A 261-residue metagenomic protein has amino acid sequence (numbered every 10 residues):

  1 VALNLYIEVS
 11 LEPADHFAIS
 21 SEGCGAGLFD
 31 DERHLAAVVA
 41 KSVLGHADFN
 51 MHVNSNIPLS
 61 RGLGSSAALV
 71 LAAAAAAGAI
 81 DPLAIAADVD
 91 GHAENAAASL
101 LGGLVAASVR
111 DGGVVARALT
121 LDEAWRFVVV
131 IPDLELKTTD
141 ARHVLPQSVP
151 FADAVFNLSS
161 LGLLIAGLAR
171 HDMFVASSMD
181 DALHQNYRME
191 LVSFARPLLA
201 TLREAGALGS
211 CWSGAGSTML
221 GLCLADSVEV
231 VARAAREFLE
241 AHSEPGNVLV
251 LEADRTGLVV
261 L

Functional and structural regions predicted by a protein language model:
V1-R61, A79, D254-T256, L261: ATP-binding N-lobe of GHMP and related small-molecule kinases
A2, H52-N54, S99-L101, S108 (+3 more regions): Short beta-strand segments
L5, R61-P82, L100-V105: DPxDG-like acidic metal-binding loop motif
P13, V109, P132, G221-A225: Short beta-strand-to-loop capping motifs
G45-N50, A76-D88, D111-V115, D226-A234: Phosphate-handling active-site elements
D81-R126, E190, R196, S210-W212 (+1 more regions): Alpha/beta catalytic cores of group-transfer enzymes, especially the acyltransferase/condensing modules of polyketide
V129-E190: Active-site rim beta-loop-alpha module in soluble metabolic enzymes
G167-L261: Glycine-rich, charge-dense phosphate/pyrophosphate-binding loop(s) and the adjacent flexible "lid"/catalytic subdomain
